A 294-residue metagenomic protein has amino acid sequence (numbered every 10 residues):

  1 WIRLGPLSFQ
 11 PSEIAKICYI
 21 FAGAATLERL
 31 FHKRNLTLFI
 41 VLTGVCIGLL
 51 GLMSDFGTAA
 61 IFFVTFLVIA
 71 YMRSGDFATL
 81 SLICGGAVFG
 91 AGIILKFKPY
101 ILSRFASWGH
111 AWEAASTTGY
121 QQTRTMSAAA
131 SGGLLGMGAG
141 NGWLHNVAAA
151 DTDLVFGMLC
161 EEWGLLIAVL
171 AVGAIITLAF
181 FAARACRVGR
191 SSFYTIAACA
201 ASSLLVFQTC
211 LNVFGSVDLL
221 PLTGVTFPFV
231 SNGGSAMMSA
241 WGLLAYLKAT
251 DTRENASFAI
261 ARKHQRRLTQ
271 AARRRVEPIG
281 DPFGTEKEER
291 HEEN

Functional and structural regions predicted by a protein language model:
W1, S81-A171, R190-A197: Hydrophobic, glycine- and aromatic-enriched re-entrant/interface helices and adjoining loop segments
W1-M53, V213-P228, N232, A236-S239 (+2 more regions): Membrane-helix boundary/helix-loop-helix interface segments in multi-pass membrane proteins
K16, E161-A182: Hydrophobic alpha-helical transmembrane segments
I20, A24, L50, K98 (+6 more regions): Alpha-helical transmembrane segments of polytopic integral membrane proteins, especially the permease/helical cores
G23-F31, L67-D76, I94-L95, I176-R187 (+1 more regions): Structural signal for the C-terminal ends of transmembrane alpha-helices and the immediately following loop
A24-L27, T65-T79, W143-I167, T226-W241: Interfacial segments of multi-pass membrane proteins
K33-L52, F56-K96: Hydrophobic alpha-helical segments of polytopic membrane proteins
C186-G224, V230: Loop-to-helix entry and N-terminal half of a specific, functionally important transmembrane alpha helix in multi-pass
